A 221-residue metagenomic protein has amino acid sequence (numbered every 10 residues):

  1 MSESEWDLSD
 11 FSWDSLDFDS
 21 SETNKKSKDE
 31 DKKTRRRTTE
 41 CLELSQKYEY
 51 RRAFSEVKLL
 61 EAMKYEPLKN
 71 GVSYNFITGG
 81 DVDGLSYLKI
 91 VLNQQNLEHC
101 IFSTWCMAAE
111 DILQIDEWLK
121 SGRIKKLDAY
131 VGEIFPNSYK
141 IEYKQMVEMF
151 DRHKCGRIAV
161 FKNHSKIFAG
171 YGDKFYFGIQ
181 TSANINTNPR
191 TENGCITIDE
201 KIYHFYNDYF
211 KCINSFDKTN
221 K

Functional and structural regions predicted by a protein language model:
M1-E98, K120-S121, Y176: N-terminal localization/anchoring segments of enzymes in phospholipid and broader phosphate metabolism
E3-D14, C100, C155-Y206: HKD (HxKxxxxD) catalytic microenvironment of the phospholipase D
S45, E98, K120-D128, H153-I158 (+2 more regions): Extended interaction regions within the primary functional domain
N70-G71, V147-C155: Short Pro/Gly-enriched beta-strand edge/turn motifs at strand-loop
N75-D81, T104-M107, C155-R157: Short, flexible loop segments at the rims of nucleotide/cofactor-binding pockets, characterized by
I77-G79, Y130-G132, A159-F161: Conserved beta-strand termini and adjacent loop/short-helix elements that scaffold enzyme active sites in alpha/beta
G84-D151: Primarily the HKD phosphodiesterase
T197-K221: Amphipathic alpha-helical interface segments
